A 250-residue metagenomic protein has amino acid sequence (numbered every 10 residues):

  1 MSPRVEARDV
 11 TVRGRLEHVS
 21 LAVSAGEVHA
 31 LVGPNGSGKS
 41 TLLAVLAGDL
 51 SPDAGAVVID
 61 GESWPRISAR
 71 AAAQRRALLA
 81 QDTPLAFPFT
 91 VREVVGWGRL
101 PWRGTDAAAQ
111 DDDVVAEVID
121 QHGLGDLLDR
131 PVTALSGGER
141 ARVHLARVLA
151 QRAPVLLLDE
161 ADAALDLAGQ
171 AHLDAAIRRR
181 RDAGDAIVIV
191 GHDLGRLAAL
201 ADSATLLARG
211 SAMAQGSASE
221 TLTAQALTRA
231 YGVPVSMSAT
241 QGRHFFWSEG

Functional and structural regions predicted by a protein language model:
V32-P34: The feature captures the beta-strand-to-loop junction immediately N-terminal to the Walker
A47: Helix-to-loop junction immediately C-terminal to a conserved catalytic motif
A56-A71: ABC ATPase NBD Q-loop/coupling interface
G96, Q110-L127: Conserved ABC ATPase "signature" region
P131-L135, E139: Conserved ABC ATPase signature
L156-E160: Catalytic Walker B motif of ABC-type/P-loop ATPase nucleotide-binding domains
R229-G250: ABC ATPase nucleotide-binding domains
